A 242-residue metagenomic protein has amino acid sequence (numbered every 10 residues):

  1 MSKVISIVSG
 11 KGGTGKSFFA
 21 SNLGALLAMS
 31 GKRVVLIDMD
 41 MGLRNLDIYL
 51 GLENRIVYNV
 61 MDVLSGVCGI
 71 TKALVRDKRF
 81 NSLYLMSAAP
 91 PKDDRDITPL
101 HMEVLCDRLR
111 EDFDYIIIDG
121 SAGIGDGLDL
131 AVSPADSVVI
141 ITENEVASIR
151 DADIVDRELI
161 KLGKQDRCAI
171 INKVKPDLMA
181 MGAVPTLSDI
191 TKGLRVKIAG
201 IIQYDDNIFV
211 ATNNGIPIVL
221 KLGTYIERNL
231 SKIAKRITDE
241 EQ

Functional and structural regions predicted by a protein language model:
M1-V4, K161, R167, A234-Q242: Acidic-aromatic/histidine active-site loop/patch
V4, L85, I198-I201: Conserved beta-strand scaffold positions in the cores of enzyme catalytic domains, especially in NTP/NDP-utilizing
V4-G69, Y115: Walker A/P-loop NTP-binding active-site region of P-loop NTPases, recognizing the glycine-rich GxxxxGKT/S
G12, D38, V63, M86 (+4 more regions): Residue-level signature of catalytic and energy-coupling elements of molecular machines, predominantly ATP/GTP-dependent
M39-E111, T212-V219: P-loop/Walker-type NTP enzyme "switch/lid" segment
M41, R55-Y58, S65, G69 (+8 more regions): Charged, alpha-helix-enriched surfaces in structured cytosolic catalytic cores of large nucleotide-utilizing machines
V104, R108-E111, Y115-Y204, V210: Conserved catalytic-core segment of NTP-binding enzymes
N213-Q242: NTP-binding/hydrolysis catalytic cores, primarily Walker-type P-loop NTPases
